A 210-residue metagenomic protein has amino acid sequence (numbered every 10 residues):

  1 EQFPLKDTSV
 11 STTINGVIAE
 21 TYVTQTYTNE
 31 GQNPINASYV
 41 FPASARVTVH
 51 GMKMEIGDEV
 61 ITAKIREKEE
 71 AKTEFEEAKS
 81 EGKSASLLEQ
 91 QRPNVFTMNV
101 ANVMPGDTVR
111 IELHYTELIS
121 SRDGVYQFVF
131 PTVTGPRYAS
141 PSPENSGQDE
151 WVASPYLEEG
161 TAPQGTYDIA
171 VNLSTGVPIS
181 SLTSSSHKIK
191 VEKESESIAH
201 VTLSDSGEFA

Functional and structural regions predicted by a protein language model:
E1-A210: Subset of Sec-pathway N-terminal targeting signals
